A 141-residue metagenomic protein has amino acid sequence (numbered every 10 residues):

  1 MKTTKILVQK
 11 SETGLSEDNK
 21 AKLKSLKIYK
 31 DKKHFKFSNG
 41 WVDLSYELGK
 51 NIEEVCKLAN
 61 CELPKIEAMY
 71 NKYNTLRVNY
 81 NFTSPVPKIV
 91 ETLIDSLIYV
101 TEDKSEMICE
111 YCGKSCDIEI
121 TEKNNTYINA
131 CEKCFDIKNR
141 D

Functional and structural regions predicted by a protein language model:
T3-S96: Interaction interfaces in information-processing and related assembly proteins
S45, Y127, D141: Basic, amphipathic alpha-helical/coil surface patches used to engage anionic, phosphate-bearing ligands and membranes
Y46, K50, D103-E106, E110: A broad, structural surface signal
L76, Y127-N129: Short beta-strand micro-motifs in enzyme catalytic cores
Y80-F82, S105, C116: Short leucine-rich amphipathic alpha-helical surface patches
S96-I108, E119-N125: Short, flexible, mixed-charge glycine/proline-rich loop motifs that serve as phosphate/nucleic-acid-contacting
C109-C112, C131-C134: Short cysteine-rich clusters marking metal-coordination/redox-active sites
K114-I120, D136-N139: Short functional micro-motifs and their immediate structural scaffolds
